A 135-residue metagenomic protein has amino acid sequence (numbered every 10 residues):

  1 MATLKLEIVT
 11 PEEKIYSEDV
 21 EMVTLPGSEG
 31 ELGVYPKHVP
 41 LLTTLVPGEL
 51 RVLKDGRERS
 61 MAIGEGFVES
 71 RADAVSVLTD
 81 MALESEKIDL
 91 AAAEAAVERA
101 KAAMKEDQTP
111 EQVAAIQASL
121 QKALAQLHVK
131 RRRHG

Functional and structural regions predicted by a protein language model:
M1-K5, R132: N-terminal export/targeting signal detector
E7-R99: Compact, glycine-rich, soluble single-domain proteins
L83-G135: Acidic/glycine-rich phosphate/pyrophosphate-binding loops and surrounding catalytic core that coordinate Mg2+
